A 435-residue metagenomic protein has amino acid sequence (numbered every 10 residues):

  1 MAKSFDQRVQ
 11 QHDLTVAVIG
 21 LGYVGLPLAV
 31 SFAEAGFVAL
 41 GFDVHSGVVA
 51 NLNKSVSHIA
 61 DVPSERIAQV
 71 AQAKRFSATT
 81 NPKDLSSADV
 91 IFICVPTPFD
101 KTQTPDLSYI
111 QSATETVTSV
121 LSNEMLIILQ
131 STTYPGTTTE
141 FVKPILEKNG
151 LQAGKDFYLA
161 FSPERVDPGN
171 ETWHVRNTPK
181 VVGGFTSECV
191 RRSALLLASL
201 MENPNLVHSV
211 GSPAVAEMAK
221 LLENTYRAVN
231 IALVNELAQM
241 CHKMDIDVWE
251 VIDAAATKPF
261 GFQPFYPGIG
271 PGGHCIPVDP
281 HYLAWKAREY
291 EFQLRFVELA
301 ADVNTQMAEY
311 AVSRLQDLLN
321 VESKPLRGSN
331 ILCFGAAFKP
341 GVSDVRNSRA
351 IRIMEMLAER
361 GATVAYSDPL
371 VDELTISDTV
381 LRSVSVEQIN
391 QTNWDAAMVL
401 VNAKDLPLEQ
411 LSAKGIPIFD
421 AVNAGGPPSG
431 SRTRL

Functional and structural regions predicted by a protein language model:
M1-L435: Structural/interface elements that position substrates and couple domains in central-metabolism enzymes
